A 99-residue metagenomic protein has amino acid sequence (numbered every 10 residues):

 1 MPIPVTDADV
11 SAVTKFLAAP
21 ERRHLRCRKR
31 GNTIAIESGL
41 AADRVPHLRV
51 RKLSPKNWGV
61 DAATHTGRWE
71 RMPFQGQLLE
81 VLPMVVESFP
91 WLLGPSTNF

Functional and structural regions predicted by a protein language model:
M1-A42: Negatively charged, low-complexity tracts enriched in Asp/Glu with abundant Ser/Thr
M1-A8, A12, A62-F99: Mixed-charge, Lys/Arg-enriched low-complexity segments
I36-A62: Short, conserved beta-strand/beta-arch hydrophobic-aromatic motifs that form part of recognition grooves or interface
